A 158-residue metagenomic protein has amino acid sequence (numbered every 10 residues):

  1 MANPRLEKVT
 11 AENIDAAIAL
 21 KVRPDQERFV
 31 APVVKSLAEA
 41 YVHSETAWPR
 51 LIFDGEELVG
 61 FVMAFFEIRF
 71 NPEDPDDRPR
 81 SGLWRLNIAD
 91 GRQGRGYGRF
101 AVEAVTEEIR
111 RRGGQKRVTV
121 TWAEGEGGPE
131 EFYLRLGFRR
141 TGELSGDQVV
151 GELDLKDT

Functional and structural regions predicted by a protein language model:
N3-P4, K8-G91, A104, E108-R112 (+1 more regions): Acetyl-CoA-dependent GNAT
A89-G91, R95, E124-G125: Active-site acidic-Proline motif in GNAT/NAT acetyltransferases
G94-E107, E131, R135: Conserved acetyl-CoA-binding loop-helix of GNAT-fold acetyltransferases
Q115-K116, R139: Short acidic/polar active-site loop segments enriched in Thr and Asp
V118-E130, G146-Q148: Conserved beta-strand-loop-alpha-helix junction that forms the acyl-donor binding cleft
Y133-E143: Conserved acetyl-CoA-binding loop of GNAT-fold acetyltransferases
E152-D154: Short C-terminal beta-strand
K156-T158: Short, charged/polar, Gly/Pro-enriched secondary-structure boundary elements
